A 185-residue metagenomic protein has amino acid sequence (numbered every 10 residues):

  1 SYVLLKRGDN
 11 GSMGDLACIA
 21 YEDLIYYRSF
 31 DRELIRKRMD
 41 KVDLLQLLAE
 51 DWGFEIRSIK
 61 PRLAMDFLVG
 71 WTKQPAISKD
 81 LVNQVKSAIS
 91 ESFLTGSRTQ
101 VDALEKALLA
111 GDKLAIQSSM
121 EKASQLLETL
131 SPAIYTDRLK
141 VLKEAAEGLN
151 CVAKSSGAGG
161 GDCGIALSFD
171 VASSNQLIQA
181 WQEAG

Functional and structural regions predicted by a protein language model:
Y2-N10, G14-A158, I165-G185: C-terminal nucleotide
